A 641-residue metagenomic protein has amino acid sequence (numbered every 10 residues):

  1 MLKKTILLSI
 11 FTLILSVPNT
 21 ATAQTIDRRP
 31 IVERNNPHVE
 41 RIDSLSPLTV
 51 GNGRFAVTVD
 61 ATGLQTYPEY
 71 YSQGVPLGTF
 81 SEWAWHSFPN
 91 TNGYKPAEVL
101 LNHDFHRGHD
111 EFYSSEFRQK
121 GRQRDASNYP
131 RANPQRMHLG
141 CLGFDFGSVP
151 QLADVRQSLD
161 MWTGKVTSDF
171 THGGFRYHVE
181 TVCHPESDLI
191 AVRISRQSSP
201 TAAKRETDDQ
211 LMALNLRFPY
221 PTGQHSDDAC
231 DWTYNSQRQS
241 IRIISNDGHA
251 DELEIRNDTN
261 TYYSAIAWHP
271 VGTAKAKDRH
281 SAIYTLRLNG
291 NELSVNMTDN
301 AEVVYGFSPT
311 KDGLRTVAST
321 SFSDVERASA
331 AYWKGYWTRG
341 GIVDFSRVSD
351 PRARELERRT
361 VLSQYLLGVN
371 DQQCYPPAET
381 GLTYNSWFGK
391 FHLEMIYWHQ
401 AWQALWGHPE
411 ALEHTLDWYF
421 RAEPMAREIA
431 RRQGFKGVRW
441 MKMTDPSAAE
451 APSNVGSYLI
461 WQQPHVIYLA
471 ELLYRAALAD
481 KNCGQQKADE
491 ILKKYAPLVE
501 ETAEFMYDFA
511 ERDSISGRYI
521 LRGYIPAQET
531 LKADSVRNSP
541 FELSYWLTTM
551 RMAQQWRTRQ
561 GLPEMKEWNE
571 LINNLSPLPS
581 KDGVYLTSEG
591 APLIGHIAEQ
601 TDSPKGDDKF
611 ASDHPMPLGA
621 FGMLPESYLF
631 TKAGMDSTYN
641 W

Functional and structural regions predicted by a protein language model:
M1-K4: Positively charged n-region of N-terminal signal peptides that target proteins for export
L8-S16: Bacterial N-terminal signal peptides
A23-K390, P409, A422-M425: Acidic/polar, glycine-enriched structural segments that form the non-catalytic walls/loops of the carbohydrate-binding
P37, E379-K390, R512-Q528, N574 (+2 more regions): Short, surface-exposed recognition loops and adjoining beta-strand edges that mediate ligand/DNA contacts, enriched
V39-R41, F175-R176, T380-N385, L393-W398 (+3 more regions): Flexible glycine/proline-enriched surface loops and loop-helix/loop-strand junctions
Q65, E69-Y70, H392-E428, A449 (+4 more regions): Active-site core of glycosidic bond-cleaving carbohydrate-active enzymes
S87, L367, D371-F391, P409-Y468 (+4 more regions): Helix-terminus loop motifs that line ligand-binding clefts
E501-W556: Acidic/histidine-rich catalytic neighborhood
